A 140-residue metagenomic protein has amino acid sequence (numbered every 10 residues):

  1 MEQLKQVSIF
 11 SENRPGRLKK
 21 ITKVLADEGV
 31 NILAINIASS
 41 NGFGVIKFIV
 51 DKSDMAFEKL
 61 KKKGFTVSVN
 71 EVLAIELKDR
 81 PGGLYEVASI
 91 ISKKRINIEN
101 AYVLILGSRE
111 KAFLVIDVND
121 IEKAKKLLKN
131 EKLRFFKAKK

Functional and structural regions predicted by a protein language model:
M1-K140: A conserved regulatory-domain signal marking ACT and ACT-like small-molecule sensing domains and adjacent regulatory
